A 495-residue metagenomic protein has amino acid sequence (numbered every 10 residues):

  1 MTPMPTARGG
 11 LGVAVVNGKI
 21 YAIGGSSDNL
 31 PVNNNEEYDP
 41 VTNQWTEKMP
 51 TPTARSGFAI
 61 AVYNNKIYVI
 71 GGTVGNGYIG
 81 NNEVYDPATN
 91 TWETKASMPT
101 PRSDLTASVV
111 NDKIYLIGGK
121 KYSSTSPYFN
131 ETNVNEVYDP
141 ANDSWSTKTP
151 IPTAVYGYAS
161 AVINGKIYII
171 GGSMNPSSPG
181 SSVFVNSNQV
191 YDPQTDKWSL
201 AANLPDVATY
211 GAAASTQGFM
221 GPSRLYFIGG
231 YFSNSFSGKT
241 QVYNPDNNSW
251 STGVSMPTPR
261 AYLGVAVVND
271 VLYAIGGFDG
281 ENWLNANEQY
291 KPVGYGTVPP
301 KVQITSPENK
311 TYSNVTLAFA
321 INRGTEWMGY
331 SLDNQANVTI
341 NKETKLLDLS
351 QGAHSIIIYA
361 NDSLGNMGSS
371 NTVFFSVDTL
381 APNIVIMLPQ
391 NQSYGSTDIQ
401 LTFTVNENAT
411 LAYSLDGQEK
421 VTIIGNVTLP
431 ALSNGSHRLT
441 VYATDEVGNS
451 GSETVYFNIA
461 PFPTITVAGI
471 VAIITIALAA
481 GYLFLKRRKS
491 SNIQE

Functional and structural regions predicted by a protein language model:
M1-T297: Kelch-like beta-propeller repeat domains
S27, G75, V84, A96-M98 (+9 more regions): Generic secretory/membrane-interface signal
Y295-G469, K486-E495: Low-complexity, disordered linker/stalk regions enriched in Pro/Thr/Ser/Gly
I470-I474: Membrane-embedded alpha-helical segments of small multi-pass membrane proteins
T475-K486: Alpha-helical transmembrane segments
